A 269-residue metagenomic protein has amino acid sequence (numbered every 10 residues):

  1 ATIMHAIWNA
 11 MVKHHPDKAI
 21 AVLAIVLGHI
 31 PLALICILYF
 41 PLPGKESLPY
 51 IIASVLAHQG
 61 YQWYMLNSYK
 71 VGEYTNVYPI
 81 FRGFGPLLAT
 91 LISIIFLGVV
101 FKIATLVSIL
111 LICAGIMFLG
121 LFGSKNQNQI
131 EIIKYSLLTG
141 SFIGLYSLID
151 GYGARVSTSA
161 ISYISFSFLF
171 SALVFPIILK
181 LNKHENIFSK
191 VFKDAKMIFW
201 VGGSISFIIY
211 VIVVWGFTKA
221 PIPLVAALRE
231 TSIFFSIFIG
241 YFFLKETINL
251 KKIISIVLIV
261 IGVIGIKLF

Functional and structural regions predicted by a protein language model:
T2, I25-V26, F81-R82, T105 (+7 more regions): Residue-level recognition of transmembrane alpha-helices in multi-pass small-molecule transporters/permeases
T2-L56, Q62-Y74, L121-Y135, L169-K219 (+1 more regions): Membrane-interface interhelical linkers
I3-A6, L34, V55, Q59-G60 (+9 more regions): Hydrophobic/small/kink-forming positions within alpha-helical transmembrane segments of polytopic membrane proteins
P31-A33, T90-I94, I103-F122, K251-L268: Hydrophobic transmembrane alpha-helices of multi-pass small-molecule transport proteins
L32, C36-P49, A89-T105, Y152-I161 (+2 more regions): Helix-coil boundary and interhelical linker segments in multi-pass alpha-helical membrane proteins
A53-H58, K70-I116, S162-A172, I222-F242: Specific alpha-helical transmembrane segments that line the substrate/conduction pathway and gating interfaces
E131-S162: Selected transmembrane alpha-helices and immediately adjacent juxtamembrane segments of polytopic inner-membrane
